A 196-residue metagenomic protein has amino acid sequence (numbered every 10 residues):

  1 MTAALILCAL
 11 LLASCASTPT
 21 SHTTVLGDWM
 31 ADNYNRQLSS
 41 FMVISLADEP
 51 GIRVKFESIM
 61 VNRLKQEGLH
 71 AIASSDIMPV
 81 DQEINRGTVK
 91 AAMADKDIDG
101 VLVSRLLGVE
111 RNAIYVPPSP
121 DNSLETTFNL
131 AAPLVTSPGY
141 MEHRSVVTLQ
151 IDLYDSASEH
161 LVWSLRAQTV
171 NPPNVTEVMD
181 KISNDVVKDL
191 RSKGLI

Functional and structural regions predicted by a protein language model:
M1-L5: Bacterial N-terminal signal peptides that target proteins for export
C15-S39, D48, T136-I196: C-terminal/domain-edge helix-coil "capping" segments
L26-A31, K55-L69, S119-D121, K193-I196: Short low-complexity stretches enriched in small and charged residues
L38-A113: N-terminal segment of the mature soluble domain
M60-K65, A91-M93, P120-E125, V170-P173 (+1 more regions): Short, low-complexity, polar/charged sequence segments that are solvent-exposed and flexible
I84-L153: Surface-exposed short loop/turn segments
